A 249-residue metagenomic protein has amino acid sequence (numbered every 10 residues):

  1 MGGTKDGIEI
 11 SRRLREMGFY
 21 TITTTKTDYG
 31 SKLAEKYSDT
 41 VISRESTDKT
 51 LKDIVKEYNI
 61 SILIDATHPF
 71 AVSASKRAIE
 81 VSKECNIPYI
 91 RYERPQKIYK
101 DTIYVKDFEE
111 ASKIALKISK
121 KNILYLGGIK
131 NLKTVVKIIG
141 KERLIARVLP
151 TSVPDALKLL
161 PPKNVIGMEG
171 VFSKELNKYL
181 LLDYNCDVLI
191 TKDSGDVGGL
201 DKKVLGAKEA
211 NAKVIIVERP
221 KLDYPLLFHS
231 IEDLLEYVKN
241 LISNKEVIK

Functional and structural regions predicted by a protein language model:
M1-T27: N-terminal basic/disordered segments at the start of proteins
I22-E45, K100-I103, D155-L160: N-terminal beta-loop-helix "entrance" segment that forms/cooperates in small-molecule cofactor or anionic ligand
T25-S31, Y92-Q96, I129-N131, V148-P154 (+1 more regions): Short, polar loop motifs at secondary-structure junctions
S38-I54, I166-L176: Glycine-rich, highly charged phosphate/nucleotide-binding loops
K52, S61-A111: Glycine/small-residue-rich loop that forms an oxyanion/phosphate-binding "nest" at active or ligand-binding sites
L126-I166, K174: Anionic-ligand binding region
L157-Y184, V188-A210, E218-R219: A C-terminal functional module that forms or caps the active site or interfaces directly with catalytic machinery
Y184, G195-D196, L200, V214-K249: C-terminal functional extensions of proteins
